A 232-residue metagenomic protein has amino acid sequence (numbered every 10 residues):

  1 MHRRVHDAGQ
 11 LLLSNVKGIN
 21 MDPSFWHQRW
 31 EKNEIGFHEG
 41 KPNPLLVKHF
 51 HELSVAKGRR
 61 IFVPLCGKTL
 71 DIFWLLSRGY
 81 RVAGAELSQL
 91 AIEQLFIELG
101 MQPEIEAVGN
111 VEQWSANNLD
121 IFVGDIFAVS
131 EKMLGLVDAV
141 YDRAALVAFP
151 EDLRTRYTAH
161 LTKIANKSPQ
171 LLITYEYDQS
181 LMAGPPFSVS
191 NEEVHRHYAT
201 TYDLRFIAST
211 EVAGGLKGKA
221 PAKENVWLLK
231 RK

Functional and structural regions predicted by a protein language model:
R3-R4: Basic polycationic patches enriched in arginine
D7-N20: Short, Lys/Arg-enriched N-terminal segments with co-localized hydrophobic residues within the first ~10-30 amino acids
M21-V55, K68-I72, G84-L119, V123-M133 (+2 more regions): Class I (Rossmann-like) S-adenosyl-L-methionine-dependent methyltransferase catalytic domain, capturing the SAM-binding
G58-R60: Nucleotide donor/acceptor-binding cores
F62-G67: Class I SAM-dependent methyltransferase "Motif I" SAM/SAH-binding loop
L76-S77: Gly/Ala-rich phosphate-binding loop of Rossmann-like dinucleotide-binding domains, activating on the conserved
K132-V140: A short acidic, Gly/Pro-enriched loop at the edge of an enzyme's catalytic core that lines a small-molecule cofactor
A148-H160: A short, conserved alpha-helix within the catalytic core of class I
